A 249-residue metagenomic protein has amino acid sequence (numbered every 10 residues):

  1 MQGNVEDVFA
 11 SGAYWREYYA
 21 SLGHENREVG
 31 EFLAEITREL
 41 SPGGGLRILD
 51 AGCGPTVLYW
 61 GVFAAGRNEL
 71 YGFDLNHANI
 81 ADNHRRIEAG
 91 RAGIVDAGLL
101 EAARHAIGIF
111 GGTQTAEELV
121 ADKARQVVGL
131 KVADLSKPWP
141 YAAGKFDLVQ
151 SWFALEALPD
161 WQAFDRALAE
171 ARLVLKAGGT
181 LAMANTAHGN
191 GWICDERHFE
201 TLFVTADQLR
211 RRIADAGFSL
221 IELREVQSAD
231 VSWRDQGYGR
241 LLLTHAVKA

Functional and structural regions predicted by a protein language model:
M1-S41: Class I SAM-dependent methyltransferase Rossmann-like catalytic core, especially the SAM/SAH-binding loop
G44-G54: Conserved class I S-adenosyl-L-methionine
P55-R67: Conserved SAM-binding loop of SAM-dependent methyltransferases across substrates and taxa, primarily the Class I
N76: Conserved SAM/SAH-binding beta-strand->alpha-helix loop
A89-L135: S-adenosyl-L-methionine
S136-V149: A short acidic, Gly/Pro-enriched loop at the edge of an enzyme's catalytic core that lines a small-molecule cofactor
D165-A177: A short glycine-rich, Lys/Arg-flanked "PGG" loop and its adjoining helix->strand segment in the class I
G178-T186: Conserved beta-strand signature within the Rossmann-like core of class I S-adenosyl-L-methionine
